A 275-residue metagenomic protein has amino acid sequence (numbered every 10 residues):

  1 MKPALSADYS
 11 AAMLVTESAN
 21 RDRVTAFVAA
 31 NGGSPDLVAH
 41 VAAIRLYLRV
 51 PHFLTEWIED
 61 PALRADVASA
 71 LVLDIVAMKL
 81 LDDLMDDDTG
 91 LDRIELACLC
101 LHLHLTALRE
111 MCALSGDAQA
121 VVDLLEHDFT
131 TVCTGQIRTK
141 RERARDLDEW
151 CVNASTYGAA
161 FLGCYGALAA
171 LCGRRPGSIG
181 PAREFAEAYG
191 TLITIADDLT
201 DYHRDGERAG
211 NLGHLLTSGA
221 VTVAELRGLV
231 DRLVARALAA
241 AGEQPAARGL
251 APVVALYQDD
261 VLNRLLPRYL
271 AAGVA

Functional and structural regions predicted by a protein language model:
P3-V15, L46-E149, D198-G206: Acidic catalytic motifs of isoprenoid enzymes
A4-S6, S10, V15-T16, E243-A275: C-terminal domain/tail detector
V15, A19, R45, V72 (+9 more regions): Charged, amphipathic alpha-helical oligomerization/scaffolding segments
V24-D74, E149-Y189, P267, A271-V274: Alpha-helical phosphate/pyrophosphate-handling elements in metalloenzyme active cores
V67-A70, C100, V122-L125, N153-A154 (+4 more regions): Hydrophobic packing residues in well-ordered alpha-helices of helical domains and bundles
K79-R109, C133-E142, G163-R236, V274: Acidic, Mg2+-coordinating active-site segments of isoprenoid diphosphate-utilizing enzymes
L108-H127, S218-A251: Primarily interfacial, aromatic-capped hydrophobic alpha-helices that serve as membrane anchors
A118-A154, P176-G180, E187, P252-L265 (+1 more regions): Histidine/acidic-rich helix-loop-helix segments that form or flank divalent-metal centers in metalloenzyme catalytic
